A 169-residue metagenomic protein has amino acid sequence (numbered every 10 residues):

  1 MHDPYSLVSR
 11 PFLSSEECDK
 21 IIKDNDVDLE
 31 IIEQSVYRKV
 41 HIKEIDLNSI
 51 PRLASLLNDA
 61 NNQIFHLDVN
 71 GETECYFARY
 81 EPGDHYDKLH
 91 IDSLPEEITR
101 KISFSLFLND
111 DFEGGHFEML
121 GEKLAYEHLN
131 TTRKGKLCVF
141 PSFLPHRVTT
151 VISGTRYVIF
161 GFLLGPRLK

Functional and structural regions predicted by a protein language model:
M1-Y76, Y80: Non-heme Fe(II)/2-oxoglutarate
N58-K169: Catalytic core of non-heme Fe(II) oxygenases with the double-stranded beta-helix
